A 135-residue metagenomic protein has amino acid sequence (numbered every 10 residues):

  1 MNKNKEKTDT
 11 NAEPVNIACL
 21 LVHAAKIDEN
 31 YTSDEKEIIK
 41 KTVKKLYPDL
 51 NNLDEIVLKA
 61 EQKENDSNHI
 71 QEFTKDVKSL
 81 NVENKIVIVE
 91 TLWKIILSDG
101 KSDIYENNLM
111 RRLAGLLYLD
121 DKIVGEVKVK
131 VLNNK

Functional and structural regions predicted by a protein language model:
M1-K135: Small-residue-enriched hydrophobic alpha-helices in membranes
